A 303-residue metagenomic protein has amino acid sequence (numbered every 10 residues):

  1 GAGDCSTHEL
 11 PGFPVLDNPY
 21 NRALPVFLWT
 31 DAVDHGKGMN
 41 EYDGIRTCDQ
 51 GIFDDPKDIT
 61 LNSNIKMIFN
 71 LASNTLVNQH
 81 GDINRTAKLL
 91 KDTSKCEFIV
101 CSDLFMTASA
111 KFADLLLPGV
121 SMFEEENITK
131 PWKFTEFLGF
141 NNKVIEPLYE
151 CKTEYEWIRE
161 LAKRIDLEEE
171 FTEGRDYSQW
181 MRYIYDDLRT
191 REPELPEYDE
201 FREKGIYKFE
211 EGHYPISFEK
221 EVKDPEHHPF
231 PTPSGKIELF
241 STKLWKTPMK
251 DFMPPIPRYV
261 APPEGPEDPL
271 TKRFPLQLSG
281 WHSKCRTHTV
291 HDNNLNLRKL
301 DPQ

Functional and structural regions predicted by a protein language model:
G1-T7, G174-R189: A glycine-rich phosphate-binding loop feature that marks nucleotide/adenosyl-phosphate handling sites
A2-D4, F13, K236: Gly/Ser/Thr-rich helix-start
A2-G3, I68, I158, C285: Generic signature of intrinsically disordered, low-complexity, basic-rich segments and short cationic peptides
E9-L10, D17-L148, Y183-Q303: A cross-kingdom feature strongest in bacterial/archaeal respiratory oxidoreductases
V144-E160: Alpha-amylase-like alpha-glycosidases and glucanotransferases acting on alpha-linked glucans and related
E154-W157, Y177-W180, F274: Alpha-helical structural motif
Y155-T172: Non-catalytic, well-ordered alpha-helical segments in soluble enzyme domains
